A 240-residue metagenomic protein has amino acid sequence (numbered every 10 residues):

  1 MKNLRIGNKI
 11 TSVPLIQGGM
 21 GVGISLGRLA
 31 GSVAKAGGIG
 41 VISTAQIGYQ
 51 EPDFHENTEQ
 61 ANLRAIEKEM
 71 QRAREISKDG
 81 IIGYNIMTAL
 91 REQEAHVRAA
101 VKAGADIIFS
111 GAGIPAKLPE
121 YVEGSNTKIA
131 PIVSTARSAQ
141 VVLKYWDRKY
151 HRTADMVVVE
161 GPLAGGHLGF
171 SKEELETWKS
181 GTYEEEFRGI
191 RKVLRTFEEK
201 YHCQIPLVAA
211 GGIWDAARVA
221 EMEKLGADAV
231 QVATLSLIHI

Functional and structural regions predicted by a protein language model:
M1-Y201: Active-site entrance/lid segments in N-terminal catalytic domains of soluble metabolic enzymes
A136, L163, G211-I213, S236: Acidic, glycine-rich active-site loops and adjacent beta-strand->loop/helix elements that engage anionic groups
I205-W214, V232: Glycine-rich beta-strand-to-loop/alpha-helix junction loops that act as flexible
A220: Short Gly/Thr/Asp-enriched flexible loops that form oxyanion-binding sites at enzyme active sites
D228: Primarily recognizes the serine-hydrolase "nucleophile elbow" in alpha/beta-hydrolase and SGNH/GDSL folds
I238-I240: Conserved small/polar residues in nucleotide/adenosyl-binding loops
